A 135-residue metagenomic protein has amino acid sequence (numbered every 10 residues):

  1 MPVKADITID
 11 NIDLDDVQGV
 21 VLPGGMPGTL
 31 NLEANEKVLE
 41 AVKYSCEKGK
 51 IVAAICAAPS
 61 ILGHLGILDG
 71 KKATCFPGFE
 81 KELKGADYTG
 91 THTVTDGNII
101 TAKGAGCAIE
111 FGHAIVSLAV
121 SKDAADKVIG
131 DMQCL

Functional and structural regions predicted by a protein language model:
M1-V3: Charged, often glycine-rich, active-site loop that binds/positions anionic groups
A5-L135: Active-site-adjacent pocket-lining segments in enzyme domains
